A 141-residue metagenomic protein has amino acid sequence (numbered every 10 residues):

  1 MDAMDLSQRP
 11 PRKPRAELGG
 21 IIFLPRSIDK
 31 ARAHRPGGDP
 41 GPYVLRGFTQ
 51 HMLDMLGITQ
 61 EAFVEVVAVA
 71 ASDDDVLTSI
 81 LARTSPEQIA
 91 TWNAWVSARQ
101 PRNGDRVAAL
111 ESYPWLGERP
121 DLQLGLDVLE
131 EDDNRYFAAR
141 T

Functional and structural regions predicted by a protein language model:
D2-P40, T49, V96-T141: Polar/charged low-complexity regulatory segments
K13, L53, L81-S85, L126: Alpha-helical interaction segments
L24, Q60, D73, L77 (+3 more regions): Short amphipathic alpha-helical segments that mediate assembly, nucleic-acid/protein binding, or membrane association
G38-I80: Amphipathic alpha-helical packing elements
G57, E65-A70, D75, W92 (+3 more regions): Generic alpha-helix signal with a bias toward terminal, lower-confidence helices and secondary-structure junctions
A71-A90, S97: Charged interaction scaffolds used for protein-protein
I89-W92, S112: Intrinsically disordered regions, especially transient/low-confidence alpha-helical propensity segments and coil-helix
